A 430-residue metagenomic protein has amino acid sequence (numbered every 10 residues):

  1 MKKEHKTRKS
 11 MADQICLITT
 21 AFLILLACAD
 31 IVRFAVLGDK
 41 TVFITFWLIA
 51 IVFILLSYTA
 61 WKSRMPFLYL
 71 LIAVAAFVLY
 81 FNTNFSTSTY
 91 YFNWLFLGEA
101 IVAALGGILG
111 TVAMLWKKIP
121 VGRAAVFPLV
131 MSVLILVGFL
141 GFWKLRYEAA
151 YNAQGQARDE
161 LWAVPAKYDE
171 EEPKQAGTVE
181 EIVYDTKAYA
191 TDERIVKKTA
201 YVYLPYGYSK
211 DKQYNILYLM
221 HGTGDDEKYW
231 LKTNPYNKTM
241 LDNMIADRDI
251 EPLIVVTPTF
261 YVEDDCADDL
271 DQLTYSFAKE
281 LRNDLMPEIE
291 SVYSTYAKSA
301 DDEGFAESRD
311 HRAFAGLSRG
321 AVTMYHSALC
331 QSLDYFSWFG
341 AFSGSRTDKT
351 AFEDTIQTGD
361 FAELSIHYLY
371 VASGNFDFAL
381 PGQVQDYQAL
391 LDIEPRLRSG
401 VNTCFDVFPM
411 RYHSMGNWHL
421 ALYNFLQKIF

Functional and structural regions predicted by a protein language model:
M1-K9: Short, Lys/Arg-rich, polar N-terminal cytosolic tail immediately upstream of the first transmembrane signal-anchor
C16-L17, L23-K117, G122-F430: Non-catalytic cap/lid and distal C-terminal segments of serine-dependent acyl enzymes
